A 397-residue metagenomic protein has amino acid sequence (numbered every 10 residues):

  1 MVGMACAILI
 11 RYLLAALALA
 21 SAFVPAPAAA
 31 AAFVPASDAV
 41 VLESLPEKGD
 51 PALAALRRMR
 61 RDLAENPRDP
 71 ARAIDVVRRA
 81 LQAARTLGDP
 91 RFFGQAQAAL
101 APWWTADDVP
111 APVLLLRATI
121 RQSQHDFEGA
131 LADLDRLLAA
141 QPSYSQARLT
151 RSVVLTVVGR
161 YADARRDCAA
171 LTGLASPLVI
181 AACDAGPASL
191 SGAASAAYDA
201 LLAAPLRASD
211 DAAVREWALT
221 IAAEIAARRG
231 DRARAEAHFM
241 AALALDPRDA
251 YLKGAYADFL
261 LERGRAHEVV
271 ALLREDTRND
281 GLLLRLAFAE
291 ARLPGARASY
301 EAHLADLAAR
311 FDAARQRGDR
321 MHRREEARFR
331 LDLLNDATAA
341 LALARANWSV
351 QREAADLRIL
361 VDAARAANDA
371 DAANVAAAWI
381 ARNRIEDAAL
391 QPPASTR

Functional and structural regions predicted by a protein language model:
A28-P112: N-terminal leader/linker segments that initiate helical-solenoid repeat arrays
A52, P70, T86, P90-F93 (+8 more regions): TPR-repeat structural position
P67, D108, P142, A175-S176 (+6 more regions): Short coil turns that delineate tetratricopeptide repeat
D75, L116, T150, C183-D184 (+5 more regions): Canonical tetratricopeptide repeat
R78, Q82-R85, T119, V153 (+6 more regions): Residue-level recognition of tetratricopeptide repeat
Q82, S123, V157-V158, L190-S191 (+5 more regions): Register position in tetratricopeptide repeats
